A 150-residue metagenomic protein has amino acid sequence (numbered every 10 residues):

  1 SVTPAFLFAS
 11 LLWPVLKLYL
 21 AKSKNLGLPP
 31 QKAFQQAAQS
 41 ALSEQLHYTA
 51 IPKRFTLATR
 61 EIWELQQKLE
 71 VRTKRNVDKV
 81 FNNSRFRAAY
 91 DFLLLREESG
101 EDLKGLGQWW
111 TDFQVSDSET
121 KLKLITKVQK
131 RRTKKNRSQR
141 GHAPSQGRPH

Functional and structural regions predicted by a protein language model:
S1-H150: Catalytic cores of the polymerase beta-like nucleotidyltransferase superfamily and closely associated nucleotide
